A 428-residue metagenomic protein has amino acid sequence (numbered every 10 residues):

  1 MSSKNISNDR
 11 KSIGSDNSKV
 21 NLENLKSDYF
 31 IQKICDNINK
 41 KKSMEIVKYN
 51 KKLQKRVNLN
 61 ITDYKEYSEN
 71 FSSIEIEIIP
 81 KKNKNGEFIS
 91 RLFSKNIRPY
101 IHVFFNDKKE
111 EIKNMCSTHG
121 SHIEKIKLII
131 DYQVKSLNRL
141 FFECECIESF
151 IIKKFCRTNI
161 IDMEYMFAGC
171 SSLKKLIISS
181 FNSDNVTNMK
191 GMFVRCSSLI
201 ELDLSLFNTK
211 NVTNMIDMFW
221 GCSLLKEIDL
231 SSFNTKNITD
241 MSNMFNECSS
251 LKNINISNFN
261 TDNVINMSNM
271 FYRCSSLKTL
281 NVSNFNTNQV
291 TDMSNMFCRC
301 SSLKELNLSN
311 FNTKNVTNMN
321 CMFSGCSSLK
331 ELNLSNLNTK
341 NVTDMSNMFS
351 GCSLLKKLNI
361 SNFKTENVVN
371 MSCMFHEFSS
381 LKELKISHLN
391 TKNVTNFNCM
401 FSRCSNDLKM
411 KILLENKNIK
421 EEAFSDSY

Functional and structural regions predicted by a protein language model:
S2-Y428: Negatively charged
